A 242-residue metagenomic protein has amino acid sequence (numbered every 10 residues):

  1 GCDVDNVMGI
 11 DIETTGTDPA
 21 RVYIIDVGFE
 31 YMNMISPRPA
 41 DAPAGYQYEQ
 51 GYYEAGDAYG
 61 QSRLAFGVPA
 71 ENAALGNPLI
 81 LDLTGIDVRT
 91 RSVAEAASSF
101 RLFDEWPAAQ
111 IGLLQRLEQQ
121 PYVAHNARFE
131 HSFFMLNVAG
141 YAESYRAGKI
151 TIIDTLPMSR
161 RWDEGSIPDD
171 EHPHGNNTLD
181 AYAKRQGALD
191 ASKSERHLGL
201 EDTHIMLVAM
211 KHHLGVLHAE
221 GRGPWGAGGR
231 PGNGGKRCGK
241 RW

Functional and structural regions predicted by a protein language model:
G1-V138, R146, P173-G187, A191 (+1 more regions): Conserved non-catalytic scaffold segment of RNase H-like nuclease domains
L136-Y141, R161, G165, R185 (+1 more regions): Active-site catalytic microenvironments for nucleophilic, acid-base chemistry
E143-R146, D154: A mobile, often basic/glycine-rich helix-loop segment that functions as the active-site lid/recognition loop
I150: A cross-family kinase active-site recognition segment
I153-H174: Short alpha-helix plus adjacent loop in nuclease-associated cores
R185, L200-W242: Acidic two-metal-ion nuclease catalytic site recognized across multiple nuclease folds, prominently DnaQ/RNase D-T
